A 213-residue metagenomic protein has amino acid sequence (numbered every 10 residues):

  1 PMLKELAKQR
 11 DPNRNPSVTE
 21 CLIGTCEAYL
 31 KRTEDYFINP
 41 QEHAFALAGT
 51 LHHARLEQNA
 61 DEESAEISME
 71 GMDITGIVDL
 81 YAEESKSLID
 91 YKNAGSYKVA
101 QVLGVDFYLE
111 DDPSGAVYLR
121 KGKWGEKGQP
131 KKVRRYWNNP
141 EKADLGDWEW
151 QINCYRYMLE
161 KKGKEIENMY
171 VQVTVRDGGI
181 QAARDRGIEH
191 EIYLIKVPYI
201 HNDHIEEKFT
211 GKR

Functional and structural regions predicted by a protein language model:
P1-L88, N93-N138, K142-W150, E160 (+1 more regions): Metal-dependent nuclease catalytic cores that hydrolyze phosphodiester bonds in DNA/RNA, characterized by
S87-D90, E165-V173: A structural signal for short, well-ordered beta-strand segments and their strand-loop junctions that often border
M158-E165: Arginine/glycine-rich "motif VI" loop of SF2 helicases in the C-terminal RecA-like domain
Y170, A183, R213: Short acidic alpha-helical/loop segments enriched in Asp/Glu that coordinate divalent cations
I192-I200: Generic detection of short hydrophobic beta-strand segments and adjacent strand-loop junctions
I200-R213: Polybasic (Lys/Arg-rich)
